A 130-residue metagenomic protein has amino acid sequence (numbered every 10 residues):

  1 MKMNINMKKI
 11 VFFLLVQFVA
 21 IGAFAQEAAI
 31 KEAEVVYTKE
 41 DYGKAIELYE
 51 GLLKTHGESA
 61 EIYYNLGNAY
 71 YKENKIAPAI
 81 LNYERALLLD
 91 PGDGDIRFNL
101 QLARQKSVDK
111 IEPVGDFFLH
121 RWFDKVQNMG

Functional and structural regions predicted by a protein language model:
Q26-A29, G43, A60-E61, G94: Helix-start (N-cap) detector for alpha-helical repeat units in TPR-like alpha-solenoids, especially tetratricopeptide
